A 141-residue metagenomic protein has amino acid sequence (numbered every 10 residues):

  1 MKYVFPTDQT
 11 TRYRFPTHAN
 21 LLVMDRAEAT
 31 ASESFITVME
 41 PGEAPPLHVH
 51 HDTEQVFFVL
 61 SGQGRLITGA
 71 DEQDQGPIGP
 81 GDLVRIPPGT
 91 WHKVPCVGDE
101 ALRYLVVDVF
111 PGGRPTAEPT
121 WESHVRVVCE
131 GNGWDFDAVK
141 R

Functional and structural regions predicted by a protein language model:
M1-E33, P46, P119-R141: A short, N-terminal "cap"/entry segment at the start of jelly-roll beta-barrel domains of the cupin/DSBH fold
A19, E43, D52-T53, D71 (+3 more regions): A generic "binding-loop/recognition-motif" signal
M24-R26, P46-H51, T68, Q75-P77 (+1 more regions): Short histidine-centered beta-strand/loop micro-motifs that create catalytic or ligand/metal-coordination sites
S34-V38, V56, Q75, L83-R85 (+1 more regions): Conserved hydrophobic/aromatic beta-strand scaffold that supports enzyme active sites
F35-H51: Conserved short histidine dyad/triad with adjacent acidic residue
A44-P46, R65, V84, P88-V94: Histidine-centered metal-chelating micro-motifs
V56-P80, T90: A short beta-strand-loop-beta hairpin characteristic of the jelly-roll/cupin
G79-P80, P88-R114: Ligand-binding loop in jelly-roll beta-barrel domains
